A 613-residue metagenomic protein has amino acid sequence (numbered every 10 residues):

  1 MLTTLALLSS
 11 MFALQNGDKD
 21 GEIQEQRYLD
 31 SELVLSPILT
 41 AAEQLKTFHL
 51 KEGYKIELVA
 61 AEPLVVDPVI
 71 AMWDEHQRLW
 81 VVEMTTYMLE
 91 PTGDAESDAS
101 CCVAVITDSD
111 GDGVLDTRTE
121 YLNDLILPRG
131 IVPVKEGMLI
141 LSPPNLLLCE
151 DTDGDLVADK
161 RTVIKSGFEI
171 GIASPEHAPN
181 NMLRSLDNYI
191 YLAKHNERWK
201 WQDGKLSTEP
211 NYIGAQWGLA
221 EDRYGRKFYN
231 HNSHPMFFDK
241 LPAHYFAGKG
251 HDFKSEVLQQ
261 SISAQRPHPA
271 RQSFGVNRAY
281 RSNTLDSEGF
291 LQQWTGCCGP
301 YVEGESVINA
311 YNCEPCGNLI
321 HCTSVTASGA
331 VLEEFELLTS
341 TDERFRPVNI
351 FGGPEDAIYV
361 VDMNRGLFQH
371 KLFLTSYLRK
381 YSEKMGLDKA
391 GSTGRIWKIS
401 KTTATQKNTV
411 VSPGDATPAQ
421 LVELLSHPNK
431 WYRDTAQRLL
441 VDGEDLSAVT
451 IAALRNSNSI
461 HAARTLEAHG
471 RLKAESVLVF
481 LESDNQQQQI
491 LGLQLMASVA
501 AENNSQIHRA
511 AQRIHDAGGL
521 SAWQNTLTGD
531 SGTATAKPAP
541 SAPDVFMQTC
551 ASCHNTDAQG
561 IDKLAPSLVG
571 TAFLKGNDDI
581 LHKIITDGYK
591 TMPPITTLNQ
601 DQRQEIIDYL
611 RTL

Functional and structural regions predicted by a protein language model:
L5-Q15: Hydrophobic h-region of N-terminal signal peptides that target proteins for export in Gram-negative bacteria
L14, H370, P540-A551, K575-D579: Sequence context surrounding c-type heme c attachment/ligation sites in exported
L14-Q420, W431, R438-D442, L491: Beta-propeller domains with acidic blade repeats across secreted/periplasmic ectodomains and cytosolic WD/CNH propellers
V59, L79, G137-M138, P144-N145 (+3 more regions): C-terminal capping alpha-helices of c-type cytochrome domains
I164, Q420-V422, A448-L454, S476-L478 (+1 more regions): Buried hydrophobic core positions in alpha-solenoid tandem helical repeats
I350, I358-V361, I396, A542 (+4 more regions): The canonical Cys-X-X-Cys-His
S382-K384, S552-T586, P594: Gly/Gly-Pro-rich "capping" loops immediately C-terminal to redox-active cysteine motifs in periplasmic/lumenal
K407-V411, W431-E444, N458-R471, S476-E482 (+3 more regions): Structural detector for internal amphipathic alpha-helices that build alpha-solenoid repeat scaffolds
